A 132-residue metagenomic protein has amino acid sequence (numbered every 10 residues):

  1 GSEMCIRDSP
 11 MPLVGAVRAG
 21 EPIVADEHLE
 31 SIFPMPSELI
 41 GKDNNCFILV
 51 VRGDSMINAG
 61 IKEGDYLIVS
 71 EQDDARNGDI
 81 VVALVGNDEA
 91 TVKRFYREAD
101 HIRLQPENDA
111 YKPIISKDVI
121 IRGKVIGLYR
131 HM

Functional and structural regions predicted by a protein language model:
G1-I6: Short, small-residue-biased leader/transition segments that mark boundaries at the very start of proteins
R7-V17: Active-site loop ensemble at the mouth of alpha/beta enzyme cores that anchors a bound cofactor
G15-V24, L29-P34, L39-M132: Acidic/glycine-rich C-terminal interaction modules and beta/coil loop segments that lie outside canonical DNA-binding
